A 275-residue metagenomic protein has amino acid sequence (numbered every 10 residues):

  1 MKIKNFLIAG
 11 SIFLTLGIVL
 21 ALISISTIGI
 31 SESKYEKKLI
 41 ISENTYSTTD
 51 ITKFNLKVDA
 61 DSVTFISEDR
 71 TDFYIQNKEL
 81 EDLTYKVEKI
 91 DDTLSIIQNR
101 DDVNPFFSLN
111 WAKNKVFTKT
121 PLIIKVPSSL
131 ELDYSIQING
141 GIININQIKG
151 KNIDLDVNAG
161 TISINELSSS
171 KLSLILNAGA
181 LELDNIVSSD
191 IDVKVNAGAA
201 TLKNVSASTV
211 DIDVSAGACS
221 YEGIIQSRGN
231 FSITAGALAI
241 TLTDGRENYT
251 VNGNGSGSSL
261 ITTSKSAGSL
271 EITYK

Functional and structural regions predicted by a protein language model:
M1-K275: Intrinsically disordered, low-complexity terminal regions
